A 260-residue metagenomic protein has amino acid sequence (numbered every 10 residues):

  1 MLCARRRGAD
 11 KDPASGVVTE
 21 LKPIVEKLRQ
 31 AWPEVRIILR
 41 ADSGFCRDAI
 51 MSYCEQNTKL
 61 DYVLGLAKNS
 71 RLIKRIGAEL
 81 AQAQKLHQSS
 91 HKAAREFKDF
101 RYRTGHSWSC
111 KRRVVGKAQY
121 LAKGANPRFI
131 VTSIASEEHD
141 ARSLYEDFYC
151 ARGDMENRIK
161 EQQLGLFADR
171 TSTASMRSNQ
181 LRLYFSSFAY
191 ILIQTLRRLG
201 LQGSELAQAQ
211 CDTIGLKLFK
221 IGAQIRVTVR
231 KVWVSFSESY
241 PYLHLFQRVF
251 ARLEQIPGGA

Functional and structural regions predicted by a protein language model:
M1-P33: Electropositive, glycine- and tryptophan-enriched low-complexity nucleic-acid-binding patches
G8, S43-F45, K68-S70: Active-site-proximal loop/turn and secondary-structure-junction residues that shape catalytic pockets, frequently
I38-C46, Y62, I130, M155-L164 (+2 more regions): Short, conserved catalytic/metal-binding motifs centered on acidic residues
R47-S52, I73-G77: A short acidic (Asp/Glu
M51-L60: Short, surface-exposed basic-aromatic patches at helix termini and helix-loop junctions that form
D61-L164, R248-G259: An anionic, glycine-rich sequence signature occurring as long contiguous blocks
L144-L181, F185, A189-L196: Short amphipathic alpha-helical "interface-anchor" segments enriched in bulky aromatics
L192-A260: A short, flexible helix-boundary coil/loop motif
